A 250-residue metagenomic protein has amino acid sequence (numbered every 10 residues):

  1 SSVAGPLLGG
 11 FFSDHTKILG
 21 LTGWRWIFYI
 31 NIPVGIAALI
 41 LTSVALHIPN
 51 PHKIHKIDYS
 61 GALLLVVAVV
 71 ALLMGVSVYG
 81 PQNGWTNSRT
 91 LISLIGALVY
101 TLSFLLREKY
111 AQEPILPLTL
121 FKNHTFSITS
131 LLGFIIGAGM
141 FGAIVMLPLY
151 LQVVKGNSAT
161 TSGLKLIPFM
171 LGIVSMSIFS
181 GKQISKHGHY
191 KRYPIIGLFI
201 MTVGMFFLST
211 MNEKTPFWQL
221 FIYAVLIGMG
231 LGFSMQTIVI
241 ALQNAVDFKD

Functional and structural regions predicted by a protein language model:
S1-S60, L171: Helix-loop-helix hairpins in multi-pass membrane proteins, especially solute transporters
P6-L7, I40, V70, I178-K182 (+1 more regions): Residue-level hotspots within transmembrane alpha-helices of multi-pass secondary transporters
L8-G20, V76, L151-Q152, Q183-S185: Interfacial helix-cap and linker-helix signal at transmembrane-aqueous boundaries of multi-pass secondary transporters
I18, S60-L65, T125-S130: Transmembrane alpha-helical segments of multi-pass membrane proteins
F28, I32, T86-D250: Transmembrane core module of solute transporters
I32-N50, V66-V78, G96-Y110: C-terminal membrane-cytosol helix-exit motif in multi-pass small-molecule transporters
A45-A62, T86-N87, S180-Y190: Short loop segments and helix-boundary regions at transmembrane helix junctions of multi-pass inner-membrane proteins
V78-G84: Short, hydrophobic transmembrane alpha-helix segments
